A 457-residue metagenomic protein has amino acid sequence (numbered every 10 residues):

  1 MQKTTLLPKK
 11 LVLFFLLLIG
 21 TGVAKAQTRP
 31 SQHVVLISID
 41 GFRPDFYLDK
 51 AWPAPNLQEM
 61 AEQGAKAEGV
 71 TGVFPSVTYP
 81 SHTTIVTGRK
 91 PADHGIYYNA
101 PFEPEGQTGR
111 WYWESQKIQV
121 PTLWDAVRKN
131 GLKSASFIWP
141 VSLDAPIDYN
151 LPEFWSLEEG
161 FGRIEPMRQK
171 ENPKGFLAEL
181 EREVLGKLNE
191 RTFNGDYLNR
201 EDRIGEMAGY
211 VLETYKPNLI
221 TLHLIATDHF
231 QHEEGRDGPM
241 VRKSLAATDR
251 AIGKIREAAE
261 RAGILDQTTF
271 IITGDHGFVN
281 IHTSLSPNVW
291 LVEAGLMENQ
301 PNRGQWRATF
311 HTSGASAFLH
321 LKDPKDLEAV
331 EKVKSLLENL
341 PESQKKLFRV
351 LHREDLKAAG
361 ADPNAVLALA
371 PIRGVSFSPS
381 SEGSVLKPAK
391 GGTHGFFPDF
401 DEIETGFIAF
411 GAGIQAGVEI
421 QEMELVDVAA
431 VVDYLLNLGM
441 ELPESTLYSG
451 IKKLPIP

Functional and structural regions predicted by a protein language model:
Q2-V12: Bacterial N-terminal signal peptides that target proteins for export
K10-G20: Bacterial N-terminal signal peptides
D45, L198-L222, T227-T268, E331-K334: A long, amphipathic alpha-helix that forms part of the scaffold/cap immediately adjacent to metal-dependent active
D45-D93, K133-F137: Short, structured active-site-proximal loop/turn typified by the sulfatase FGly-forming signature C/S-X-P-X-R
N56, A246-W290, V432: Metal-dependent active-site segment of extracytoplasmic phospho-/sulfohydrolases and closely related
K90-G235: His/Asp/Glu-rich, glycine-adjacent segments that coordinate divalent cations and/or stabilize oxyanion chemistry on
V120, Q305-V431: Active-site neighborhoods of enzymes that stabilize oxyanions during catalysis
D266-Q267, G274-L321: Acidic/histidine-rich catalytic neighborhood
